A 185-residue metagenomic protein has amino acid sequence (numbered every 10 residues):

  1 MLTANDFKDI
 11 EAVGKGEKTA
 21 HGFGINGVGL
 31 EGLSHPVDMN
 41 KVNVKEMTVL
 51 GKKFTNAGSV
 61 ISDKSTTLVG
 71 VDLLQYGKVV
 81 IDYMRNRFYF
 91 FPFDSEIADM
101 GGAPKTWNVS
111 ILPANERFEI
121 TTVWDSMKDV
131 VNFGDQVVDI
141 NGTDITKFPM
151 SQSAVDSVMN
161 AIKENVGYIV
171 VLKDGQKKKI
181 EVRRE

Functional and structural regions predicted by a protein language model:
M1-E185: Pepsin/retropepsin-fold aspartyl endopeptidases
